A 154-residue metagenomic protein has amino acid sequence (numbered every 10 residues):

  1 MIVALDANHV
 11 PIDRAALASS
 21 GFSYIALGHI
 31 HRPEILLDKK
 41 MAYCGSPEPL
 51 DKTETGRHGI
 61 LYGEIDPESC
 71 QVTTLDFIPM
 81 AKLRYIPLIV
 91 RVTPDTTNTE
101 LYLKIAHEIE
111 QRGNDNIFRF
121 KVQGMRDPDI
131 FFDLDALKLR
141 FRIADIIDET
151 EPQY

Functional and structural regions predicted by a protein language model:
M1, I30, V122-M125: Short, well-ordered beta-to-alpha junction loops that form the rim of enzyme active sites and present histidine/acidic
M1-P11, A15-S19, K138-R142, T150-Y154: Proteins with a high burden of low-complexity, intrinsically disordered sequence enriched in S/T/G/P/A and R, requiring
I2-V10, K39-T53, L75-M80, R112-F118 (+2 more regions): Charged, low-complexity, helix/coiled-coil-prone segments
A4-Q71: Conserved beta-sheet core of the metallophosphoesterase superfamily
P67-Y154: Accessory, non-catalytic peripheral segments of nucleic-acid enzymes
